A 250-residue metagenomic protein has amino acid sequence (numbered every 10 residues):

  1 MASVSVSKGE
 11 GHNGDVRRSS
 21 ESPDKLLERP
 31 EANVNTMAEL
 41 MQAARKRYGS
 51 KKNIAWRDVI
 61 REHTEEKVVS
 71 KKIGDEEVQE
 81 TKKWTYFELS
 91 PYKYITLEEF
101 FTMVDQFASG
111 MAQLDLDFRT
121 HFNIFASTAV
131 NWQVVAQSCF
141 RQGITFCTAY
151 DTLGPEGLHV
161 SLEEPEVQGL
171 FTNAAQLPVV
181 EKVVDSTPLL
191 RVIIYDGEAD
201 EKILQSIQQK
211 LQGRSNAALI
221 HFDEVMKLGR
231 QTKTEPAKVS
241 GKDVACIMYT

Functional and structural regions predicted by a protein language model:
M1-R47, K51, R57-V69: Flexible, non-catalytic linker and terminal segments flanking ANL/adenylate-forming cores
S20-P23, V78-P91, M226-E235: Short glycine/proline-rich turn/loop motifs
L40, R141-E224: Structural core segment of the AMP-binding/adenylate-forming
Q42, A108, L158-H159, E181 (+1 more regions): Short hydrophobic/charged patches on amphipathic alpha-helices used for structural packing and interfaces
K52, G213-I220, M226-Y249: Conserved pre-ATP/AMP-binding loop-to-beta segment of ANL
D58, H63, K67-E99, M103-L153: Conserved AMP-binding/adenylate-forming
D105-S109, E163, A175, R230: Solvent-exposed alpha-helix faces
F122, C139, L170, V244 (+1 more regions): Conserved S/T- and glycine-rich ATP-binding loop of Class I adenylate-forming
